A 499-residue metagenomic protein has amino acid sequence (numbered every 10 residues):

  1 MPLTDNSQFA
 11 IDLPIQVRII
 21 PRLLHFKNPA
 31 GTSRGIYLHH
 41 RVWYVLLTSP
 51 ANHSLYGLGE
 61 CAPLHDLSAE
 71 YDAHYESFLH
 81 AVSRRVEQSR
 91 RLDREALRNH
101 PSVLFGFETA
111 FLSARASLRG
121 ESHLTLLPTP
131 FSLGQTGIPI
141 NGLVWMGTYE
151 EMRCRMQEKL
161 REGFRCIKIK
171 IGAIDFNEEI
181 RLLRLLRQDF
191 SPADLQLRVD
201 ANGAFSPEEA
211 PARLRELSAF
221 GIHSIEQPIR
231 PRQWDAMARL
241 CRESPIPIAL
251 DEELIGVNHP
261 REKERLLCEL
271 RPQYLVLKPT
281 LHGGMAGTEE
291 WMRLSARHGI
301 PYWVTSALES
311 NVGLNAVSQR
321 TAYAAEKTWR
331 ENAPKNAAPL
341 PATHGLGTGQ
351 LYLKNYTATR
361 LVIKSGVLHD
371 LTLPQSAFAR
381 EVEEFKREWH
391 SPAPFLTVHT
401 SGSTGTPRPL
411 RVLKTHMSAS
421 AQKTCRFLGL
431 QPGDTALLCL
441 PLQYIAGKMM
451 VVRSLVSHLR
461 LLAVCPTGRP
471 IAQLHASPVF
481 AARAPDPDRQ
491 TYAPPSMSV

Functional and structural regions predicted by a protein language model:
P2-L13, V17-F26, Y37, R297 (+1 more regions): Flexible C-terminal active-site loop/helix
P2-L197, N202-A204, P211, R215-A219: N-terminal capping/lid subdomain adjacent to the active-site entrance of alpha/beta enzymes
K168, H369-A379, R408-R411, L437-L438 (+1 more regions): Short beta-strand->loop structural element characteristic of the AMP-binding/adenylate-forming
I174-Q319, L351-L361: Catalytic core of soluble alpha/beta enzymes
I363-E388, R469, L474, D486-D488: ANL superfamily adenylate-forming
F378-V398, P432-G433: Conserved pre-ATP/AMP-binding loop-to-beta segment of ANL
F395-Q422, G429: Conserved AMP-binding A3 loop
T415-A419, T435-V499: AMP-binding/adenylate-forming
